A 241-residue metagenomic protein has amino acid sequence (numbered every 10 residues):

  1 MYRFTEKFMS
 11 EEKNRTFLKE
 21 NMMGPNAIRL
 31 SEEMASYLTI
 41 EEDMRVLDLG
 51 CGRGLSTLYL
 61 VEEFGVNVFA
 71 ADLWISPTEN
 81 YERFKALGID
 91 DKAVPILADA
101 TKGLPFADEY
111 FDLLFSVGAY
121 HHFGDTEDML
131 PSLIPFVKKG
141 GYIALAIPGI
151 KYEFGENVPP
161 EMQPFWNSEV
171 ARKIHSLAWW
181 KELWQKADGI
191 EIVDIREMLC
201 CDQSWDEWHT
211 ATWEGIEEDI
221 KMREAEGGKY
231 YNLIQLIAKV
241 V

Functional and structural regions predicted by a protein language model:
P25-E42: Conserved alpha-helix/loop element of class I SAM-dependent methyltransferases that forms part of the SAM/SAH-binding
L47, R53-K102: Class I SAM-dependent methyltransferase SAM/SAH-binding core
L104-L113: A short acidic, Gly/Pro-enriched loop at the edge of an enzyme's catalytic core that lines a small-molecule cofactor
L113-D125: A short SAM/SAH-binding and catalytic strip from SAM-dependent methyltransferases
E127-Y142: A short glycine-rich, Lys/Arg-flanked "PGG" loop and its adjoining helix->strand segment in the class I
A144-N167: Conserved class I S-adenosyl-L-methionine
R172-D188: Short alpha-helix
D194-V241: Conserved Class I S-adenosyl-L-methionine
